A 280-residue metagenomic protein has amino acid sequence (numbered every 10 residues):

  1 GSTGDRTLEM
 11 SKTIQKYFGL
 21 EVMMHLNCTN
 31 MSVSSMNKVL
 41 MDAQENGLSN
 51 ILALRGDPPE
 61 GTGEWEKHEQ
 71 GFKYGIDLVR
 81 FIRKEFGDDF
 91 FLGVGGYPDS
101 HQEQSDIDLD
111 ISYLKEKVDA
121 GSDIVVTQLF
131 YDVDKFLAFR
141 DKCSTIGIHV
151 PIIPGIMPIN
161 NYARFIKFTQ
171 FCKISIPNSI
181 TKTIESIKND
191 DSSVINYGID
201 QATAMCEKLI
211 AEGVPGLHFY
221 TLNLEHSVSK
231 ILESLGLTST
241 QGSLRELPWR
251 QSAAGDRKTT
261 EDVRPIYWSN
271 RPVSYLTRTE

Functional and structural regions predicted by a protein language model:
G1, H25-M31, G56-P58, G95-H101 (+3 more regions): Active-site beta-loop-alpha junctions enriched in small/polar residues
G1-M10, G56-Q70, D123-F136, L224: Glycine-rich, proline-tolerant flexible connector loops at the mouths of alpha/beta enzymes
T7, V33-L40, S105-E116, G198-K208: Short, acidic/polar
F18-V22, G47-S49, G87-F91, S122-D123 (+2 more regions): Short, well-ordered coil/turn segments that N-cap beta-strands
C28-E45, E69-K73: Glycine-rich anion/phosphate-binding loops
A43, K117, G121, P154 (+1 more regions): Conserved, mostly hydrophobic/aromatic
E69-P98, D141, T145-M205, S234-E280: Active-site pocket-lining/capping segments in soluble small-molecule metabolic enzymes
